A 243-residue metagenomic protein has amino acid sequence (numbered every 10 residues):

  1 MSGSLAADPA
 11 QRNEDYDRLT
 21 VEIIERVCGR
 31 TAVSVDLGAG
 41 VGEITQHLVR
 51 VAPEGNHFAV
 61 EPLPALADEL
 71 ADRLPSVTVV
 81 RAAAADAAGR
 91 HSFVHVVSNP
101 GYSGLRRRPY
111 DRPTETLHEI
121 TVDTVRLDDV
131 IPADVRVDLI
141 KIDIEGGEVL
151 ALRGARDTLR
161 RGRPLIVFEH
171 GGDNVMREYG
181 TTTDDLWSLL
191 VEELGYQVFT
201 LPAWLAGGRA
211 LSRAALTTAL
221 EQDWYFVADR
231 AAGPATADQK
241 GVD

Functional and structural regions predicted by a protein language model:
M1-D243: Phosphate/nucleotide-binding beta-alpha loop and adjacent structural elements of enzyme active sites
